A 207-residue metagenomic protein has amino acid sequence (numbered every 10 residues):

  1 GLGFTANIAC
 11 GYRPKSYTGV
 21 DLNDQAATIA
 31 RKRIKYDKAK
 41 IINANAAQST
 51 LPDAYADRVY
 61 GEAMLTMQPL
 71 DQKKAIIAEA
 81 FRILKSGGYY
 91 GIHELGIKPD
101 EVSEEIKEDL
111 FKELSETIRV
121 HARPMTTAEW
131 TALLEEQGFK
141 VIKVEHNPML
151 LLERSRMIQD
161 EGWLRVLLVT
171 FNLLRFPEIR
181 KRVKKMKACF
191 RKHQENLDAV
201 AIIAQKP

Functional and structural regions predicted by a protein language model:
G1-S49: Class I SAM-dependent methyltransferase SAM/SAH-binding core
K15-S16, Y89, K140: Residues at the starts of beta-strands that form the adenosine-phosphate
A47-V59: A short acidic, Gly/Pro-enriched loop at the edge of an enzyme's catalytic core that lines a small-molecule cofactor
D57-Q72: A short SAM/SAH-binding and catalytic strip from SAM-dependent methyltransferases
K74-Y89: A short glycine-rich, Lys/Arg-flanked "PGG" loop and its adjoining helix->strand segment in the class I
Y90-E113: Conserved class I S-adenosyl-L-methionine
A122-G138: Short alpha-helix
K143-P207: Conserved Class I S-adenosyl-L-methionine
